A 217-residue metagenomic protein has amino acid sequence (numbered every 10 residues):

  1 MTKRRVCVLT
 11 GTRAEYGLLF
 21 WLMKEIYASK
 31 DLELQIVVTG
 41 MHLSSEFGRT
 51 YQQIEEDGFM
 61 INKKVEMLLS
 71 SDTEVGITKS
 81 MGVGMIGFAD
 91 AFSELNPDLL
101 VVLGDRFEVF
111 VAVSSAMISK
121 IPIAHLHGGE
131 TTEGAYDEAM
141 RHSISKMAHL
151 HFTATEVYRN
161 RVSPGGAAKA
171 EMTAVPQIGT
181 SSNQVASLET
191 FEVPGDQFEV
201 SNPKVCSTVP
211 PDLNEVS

Functional and structural regions predicted by a protein language model:
M1-M41: N-terminal subdomain of nucleotide-sugar transferases
R5, D98-L99: Structural motif
V8, I36-V38, V102, H125 (+1 more regions): Structural beta-sheet core signal
E33-I77, G87: Conserved nucleotide-sugar phosphate-binding/catalytic loop shared by glycosyltransferases and other
E74-N96: An amphipathic, basic-hydrophobic alpha-helix
V101-I118: An aromatic- and histidine-rich active-site surface loop
I121-S181, T208, D212-V216: Active-site-proximal region of nucleotide-activated glycan assembly enzymes, centered on histidine/acidic-rich loops
N183-E215: Intrinsic disorder/low-complexity segments
